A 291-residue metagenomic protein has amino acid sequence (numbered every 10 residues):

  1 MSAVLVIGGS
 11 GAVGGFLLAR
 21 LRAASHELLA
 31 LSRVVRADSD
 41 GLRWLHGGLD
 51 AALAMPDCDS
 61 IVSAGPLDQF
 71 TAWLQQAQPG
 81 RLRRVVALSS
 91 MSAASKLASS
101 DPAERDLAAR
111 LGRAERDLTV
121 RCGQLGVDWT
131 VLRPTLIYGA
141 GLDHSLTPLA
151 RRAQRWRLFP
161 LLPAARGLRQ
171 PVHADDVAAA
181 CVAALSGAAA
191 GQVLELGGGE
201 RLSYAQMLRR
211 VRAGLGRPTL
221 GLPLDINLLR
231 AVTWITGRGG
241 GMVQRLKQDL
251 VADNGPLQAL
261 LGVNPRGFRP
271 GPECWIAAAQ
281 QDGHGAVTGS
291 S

Functional and structural regions predicted by a protein language model:
V4-A24: N-terminal Rossmann NAD(P)H-binding glycine-rich loop of SDR-like oxidoreductase domains
I7, L31, A64, V85-M91 (+1 more regions): SDR active-site strand-loop-helix element
H26-V35: Conserved glycine-rich Rossmann-like NAD(P)H-binding loop of the short-chain dehydrogenase/reductase
R36-R83, A87, M91-P102: NAD(P)H-binding glycine-rich loop region in Rossmannoid oxidoreductase-like domains and their noncatalytic homologs
R105-T130, D143, T147-P148: Active-site Tyr-X1-5-Lys
T135-L142, P163-A174, G198: Glycine-rich "substrate-gating" loop/helix at the edge of Rossmann-like oxidoreductase active sites
R151-V172, A184, E195: A conserved pocket-lining segment of Rossmann-fold NAD(P)-dependent short-chain dehydrogenase/reductase
A184-G241, L260-S291: Mid/C-terminal beta-alpha module of Rossmann-like enzyme folds, strongest in SDR-family dehydrogenases/epimerases
